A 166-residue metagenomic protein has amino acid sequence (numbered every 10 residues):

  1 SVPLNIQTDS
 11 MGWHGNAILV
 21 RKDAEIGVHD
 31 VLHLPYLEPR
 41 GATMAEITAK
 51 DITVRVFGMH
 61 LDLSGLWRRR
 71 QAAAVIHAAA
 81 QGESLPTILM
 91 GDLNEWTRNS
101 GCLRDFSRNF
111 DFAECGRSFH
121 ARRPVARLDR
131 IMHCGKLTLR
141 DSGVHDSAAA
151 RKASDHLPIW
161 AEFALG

Functional and structural regions predicted by a protein language model:
S1-G166: Active-site regions of metal-assisted phosphoester/phosphodiester hydrolases, unifying DNase/endonuclease modules
